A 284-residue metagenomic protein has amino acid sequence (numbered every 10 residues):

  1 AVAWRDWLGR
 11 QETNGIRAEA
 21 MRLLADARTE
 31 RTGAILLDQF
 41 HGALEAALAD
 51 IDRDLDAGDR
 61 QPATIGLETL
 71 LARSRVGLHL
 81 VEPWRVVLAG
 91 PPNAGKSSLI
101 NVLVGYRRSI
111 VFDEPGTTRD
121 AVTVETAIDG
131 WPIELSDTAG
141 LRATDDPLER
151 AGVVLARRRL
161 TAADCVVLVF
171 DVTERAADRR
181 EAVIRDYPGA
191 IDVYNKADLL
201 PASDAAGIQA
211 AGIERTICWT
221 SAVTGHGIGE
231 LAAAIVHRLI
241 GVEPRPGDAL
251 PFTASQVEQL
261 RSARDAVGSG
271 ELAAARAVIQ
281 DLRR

Functional and structural regions predicted by a protein language model:
A1-R85, A249-R284: Conserved P-loop NTPase architecture
A3-W4, L135, V169: A generic structural-conservation signal
R10, N14, Q39, A43-D50 (+11 more regions): Conserved, well-folded catalytic cores of nucleic-acid-processing and energy-transducing macromolecular machines
E45, V153, R157, G225-A232 (+1 more regions): Amphipathic alpha-helical transducer elements in NTP-driven molecular machines
R53, A57-L160: Conserved G1/Walker A P-loop phosphate-binding module
G116, G140-R142, T173-A176, K196-P201 (+1 more regions): Conserved nucleotide-binding/hydrolysis micro-motifs of P-loop NTPases
V124-W131, D146, A151-I217: Conserved C-terminal guanine-recognition region of P-loop GTPase G domains, centered on the G4
G189-I191, D198-L250: Canonical P-loop GTPase G-domain recognition
